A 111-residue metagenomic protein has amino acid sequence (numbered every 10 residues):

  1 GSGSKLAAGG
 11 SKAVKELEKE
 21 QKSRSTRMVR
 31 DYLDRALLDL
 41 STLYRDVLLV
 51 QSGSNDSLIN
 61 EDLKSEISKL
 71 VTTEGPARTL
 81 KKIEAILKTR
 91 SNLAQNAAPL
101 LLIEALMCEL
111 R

Functional and structural regions predicted by a protein language model:
G1-E74, R90, A94, L101 (+2 more regions): AAA+ P-loop NTPase domains with strong preference for DNA replication initiators and clamp-loader complexes
T79-K82: C-terminal target-recognition/interaction regions appended to catalytic cores
